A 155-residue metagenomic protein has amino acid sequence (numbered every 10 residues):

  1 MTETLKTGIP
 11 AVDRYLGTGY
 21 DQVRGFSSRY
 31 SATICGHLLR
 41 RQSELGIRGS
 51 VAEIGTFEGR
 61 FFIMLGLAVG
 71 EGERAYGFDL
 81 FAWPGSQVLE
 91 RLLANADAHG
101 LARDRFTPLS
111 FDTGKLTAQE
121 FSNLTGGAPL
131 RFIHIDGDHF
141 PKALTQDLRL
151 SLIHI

Functional and structural regions predicted by a protein language model:
T4-R29, G36-I153: S-adenosylmethionine/decaboxylated-SAM
